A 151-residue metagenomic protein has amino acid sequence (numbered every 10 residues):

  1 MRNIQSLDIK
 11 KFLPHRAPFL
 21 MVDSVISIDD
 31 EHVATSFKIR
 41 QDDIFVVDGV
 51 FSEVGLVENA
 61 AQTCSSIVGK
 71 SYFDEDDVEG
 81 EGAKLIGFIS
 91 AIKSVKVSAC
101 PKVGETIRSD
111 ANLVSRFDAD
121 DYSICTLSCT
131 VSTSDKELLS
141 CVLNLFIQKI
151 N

Functional and structural regions predicted by a protein language model:
R2, V68-D110, V142: Hydrophobic beta-strand-centered segment that forms part of the acyl-chain substrate-binding groove
S6-R16: Short aromatic-glycine motifs in intrinsically disordered, low-complexity regions
K10, S24, D48, K96-C100: Beta-strand-rich interaction surfaces with strong enrichment in secreted/lumenal proteins
H15-M21, V103-R108: Short coil-to-beta-strand transition motifs
R16-L56: Catalytic strand-loop segment that frames the active site of acyl-thioester-processing enzymes
L20, Q62-F73: Ordered, amphipathic secondary-structure segments that act as subunit-interaction surfaces in large macromolecular
A34, S66, K70, P101-N151: HotDog/MaoC-like acyl-thioester-processing domains
